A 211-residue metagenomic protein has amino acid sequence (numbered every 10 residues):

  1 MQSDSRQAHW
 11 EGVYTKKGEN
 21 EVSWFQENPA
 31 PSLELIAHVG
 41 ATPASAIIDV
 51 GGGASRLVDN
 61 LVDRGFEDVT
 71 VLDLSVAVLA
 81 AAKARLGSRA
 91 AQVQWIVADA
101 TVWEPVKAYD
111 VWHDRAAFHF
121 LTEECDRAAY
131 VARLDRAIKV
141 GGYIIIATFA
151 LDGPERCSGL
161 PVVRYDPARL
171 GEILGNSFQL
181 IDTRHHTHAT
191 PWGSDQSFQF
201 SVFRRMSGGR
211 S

Functional and structural regions predicted by a protein language model:
M1-K107, L121-A137, G142-S211: Class I (Rossmann-like) S-adenosyl-L-methionine-dependent methyltransferase catalytic domain, capturing the SAM-binding
H113: A conserved beta-strand element that flanks and buttresses the S-adenosyl-L-methionine
A116-F120: Short catalytic micro-motifs in class I SAM-dependent methyltransferases
